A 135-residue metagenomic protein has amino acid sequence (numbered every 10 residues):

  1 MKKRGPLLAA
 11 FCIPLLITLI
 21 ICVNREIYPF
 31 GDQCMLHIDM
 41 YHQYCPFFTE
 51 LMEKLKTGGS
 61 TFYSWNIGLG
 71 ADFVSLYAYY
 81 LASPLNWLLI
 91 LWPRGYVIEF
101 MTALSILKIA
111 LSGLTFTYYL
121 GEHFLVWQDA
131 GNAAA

Functional and structural regions predicted by a protein language model:
M1-I27: Start-transfer (signal-anchor) and selected internal transmembrane alpha helices of multi-pass inner/ER membrane
K2, Y28, W65-I67, Q128-G131: Generic detector of intrinsically disordered, low-complexity, polar/charged segments
G5-A9, P93-L104, V126-A134: Membrane-interface starts of transmembrane alpha-helices
P14-T18, I109-E122, W127-A135: Membrane-embedded helix bundles of polyisoprenyl
I17-F116: Membrane-interface coil-to-helix junctions
